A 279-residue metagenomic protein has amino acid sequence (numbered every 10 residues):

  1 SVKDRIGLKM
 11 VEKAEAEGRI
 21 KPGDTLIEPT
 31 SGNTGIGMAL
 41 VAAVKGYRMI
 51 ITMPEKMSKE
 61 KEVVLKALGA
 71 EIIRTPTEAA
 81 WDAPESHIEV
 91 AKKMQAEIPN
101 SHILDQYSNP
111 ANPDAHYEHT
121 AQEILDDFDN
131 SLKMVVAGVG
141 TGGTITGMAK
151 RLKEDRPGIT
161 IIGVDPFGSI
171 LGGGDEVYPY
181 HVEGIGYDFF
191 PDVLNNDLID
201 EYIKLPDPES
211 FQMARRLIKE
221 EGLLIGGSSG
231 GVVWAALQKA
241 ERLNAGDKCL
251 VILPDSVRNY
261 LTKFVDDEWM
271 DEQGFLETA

Functional and structural regions predicted by a protein language model:
S1-A279: PLP-dependent amino-acid enzyme catalytic core
